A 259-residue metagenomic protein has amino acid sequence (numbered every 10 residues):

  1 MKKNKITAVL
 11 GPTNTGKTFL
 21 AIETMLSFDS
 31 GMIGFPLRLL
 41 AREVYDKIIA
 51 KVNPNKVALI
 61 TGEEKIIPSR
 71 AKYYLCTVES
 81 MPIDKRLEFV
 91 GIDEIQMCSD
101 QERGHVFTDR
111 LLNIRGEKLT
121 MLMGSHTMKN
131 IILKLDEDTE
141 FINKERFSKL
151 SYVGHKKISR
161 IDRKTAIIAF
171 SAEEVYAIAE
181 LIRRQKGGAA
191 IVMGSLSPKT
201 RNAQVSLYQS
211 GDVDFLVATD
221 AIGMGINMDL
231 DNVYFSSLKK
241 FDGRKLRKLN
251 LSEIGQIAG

Functional and structural regions predicted by a protein language model:
K2-L20, L133-L135: Walker A/P-loop
L20-M25, E102, V106, L112-I114 (+1 more regions): Conserved interdomain hinge at the start of the Helicase C-terminal
D29-V44, T120-M123, R160-Q185, A189-M193: Conserved strand-helix element at the start of the C-terminal RecA-like helicase core
G31, Q96-S151: Post-DEXD/H (motif II) to motif III coupling segment of the RecA-like Helicase ATP-binding lobe
I48-R86: Inter-Walker segment of RecA-like/P-loop motor cores
V52-E63, I142, Q185-P198: Conserved RecA-like helicase motor-core motifs
V78, D93-I95, S237: Walker B catalytic acidic pair
Q185-G188, M193-P198, N202-G259: Conserved RecA-like helicase motor core of SF1/SF2 enzymes
